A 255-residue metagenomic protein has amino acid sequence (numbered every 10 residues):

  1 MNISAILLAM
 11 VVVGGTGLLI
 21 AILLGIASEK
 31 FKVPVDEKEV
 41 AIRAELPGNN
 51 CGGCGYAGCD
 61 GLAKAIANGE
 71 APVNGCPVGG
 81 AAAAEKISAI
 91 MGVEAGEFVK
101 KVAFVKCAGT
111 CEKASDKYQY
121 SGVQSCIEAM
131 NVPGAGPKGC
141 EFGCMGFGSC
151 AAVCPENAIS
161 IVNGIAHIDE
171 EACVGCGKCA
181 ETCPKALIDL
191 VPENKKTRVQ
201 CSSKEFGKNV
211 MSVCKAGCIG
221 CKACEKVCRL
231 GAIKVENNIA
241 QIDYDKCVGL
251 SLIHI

Functional and structural regions predicted by a protein language model:
M1-V12: Feature marks short, highly hydrophobic, charge-poor N-terminal signal-anchor/signal peptide-like helices that anchor
V13, G17-I26, G53, V153 (+1 more regions): Transmembrane alpha-helical segments of multi-pass membrane transport proteins and ion-pumping complexes
G25-D36: Aromatic-capped interface at the extracytoplasmic side of an N-terminal signal-anchor transmembrane helix
V35-N50, I66-G75, A95-A151, E156-K178 (+2 more regions): Ferredoxin-like iron-sulfur electron-transfer modules
N50-L62: Conserved phosphate/anionic-ligand binding catalytic regions in large, soluble enzymes, centered on
G61-K86: Extracytoplasmic/periplasmic/luminal assembly and interaction segments in envelope/secretory/respiratory proteins
I253-I255: Conserved small/polar residues in nucleotide/adenosyl-binding loops
